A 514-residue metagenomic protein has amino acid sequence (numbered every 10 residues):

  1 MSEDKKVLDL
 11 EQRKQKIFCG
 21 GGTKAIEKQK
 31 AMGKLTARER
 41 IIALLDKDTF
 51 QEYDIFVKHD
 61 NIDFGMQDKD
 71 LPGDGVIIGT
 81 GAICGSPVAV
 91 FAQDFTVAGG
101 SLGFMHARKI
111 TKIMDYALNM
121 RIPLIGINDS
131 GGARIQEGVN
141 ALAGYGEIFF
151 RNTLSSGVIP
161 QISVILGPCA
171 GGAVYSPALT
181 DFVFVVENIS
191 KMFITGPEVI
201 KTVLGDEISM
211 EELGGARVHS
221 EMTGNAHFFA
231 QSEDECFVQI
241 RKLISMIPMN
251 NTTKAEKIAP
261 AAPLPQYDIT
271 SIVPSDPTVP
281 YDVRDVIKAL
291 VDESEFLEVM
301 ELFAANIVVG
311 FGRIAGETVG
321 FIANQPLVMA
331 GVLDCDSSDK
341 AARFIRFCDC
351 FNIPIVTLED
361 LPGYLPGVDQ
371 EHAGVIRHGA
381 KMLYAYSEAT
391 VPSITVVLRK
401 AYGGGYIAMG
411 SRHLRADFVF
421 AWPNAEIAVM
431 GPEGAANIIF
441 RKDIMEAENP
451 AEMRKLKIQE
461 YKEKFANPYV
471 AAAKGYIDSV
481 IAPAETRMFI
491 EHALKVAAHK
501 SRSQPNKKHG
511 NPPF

Functional and structural regions predicted by a protein language model:
M1-F514: Ligand-binding clefts of soluble mixed alpha/beta catalytic domains
